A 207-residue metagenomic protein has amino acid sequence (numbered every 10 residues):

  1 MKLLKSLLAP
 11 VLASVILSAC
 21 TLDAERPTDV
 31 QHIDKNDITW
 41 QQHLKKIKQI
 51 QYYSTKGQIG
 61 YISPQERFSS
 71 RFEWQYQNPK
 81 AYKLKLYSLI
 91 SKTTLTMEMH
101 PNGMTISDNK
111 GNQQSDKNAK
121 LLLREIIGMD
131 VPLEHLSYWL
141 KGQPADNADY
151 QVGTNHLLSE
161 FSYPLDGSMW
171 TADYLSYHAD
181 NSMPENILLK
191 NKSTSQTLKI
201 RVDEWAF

Functional and structural regions predicted by a protein language model:
M1-L8: Bacterial N-terminal signal peptides that target proteins for export
L17-A19: C-terminal motif of bacterial Sec signal peptides marking the signal peptidase cleavage site
T21-A24: Bacterial signal peptide processing site
H43-Q65: A short, Trp-centered hydrophobic/proline-enriched beta-strand micro-motif
K56, R67-S69, Q75, K80 (+4 more regions): Beta-strand-dominated lipid-handling architectures at cellular/organellar boundaries
A81-M129: An acidic-aromatic
K110-S168: Flexible, processing/modification-adjacent segments and terminal tails in exported/periplasmic/extracellular proteins
G142-F207: Gly/Pro-enriched, hydrophobic low-complexity segments that function as extracytoplasmic propeptides/linkers
